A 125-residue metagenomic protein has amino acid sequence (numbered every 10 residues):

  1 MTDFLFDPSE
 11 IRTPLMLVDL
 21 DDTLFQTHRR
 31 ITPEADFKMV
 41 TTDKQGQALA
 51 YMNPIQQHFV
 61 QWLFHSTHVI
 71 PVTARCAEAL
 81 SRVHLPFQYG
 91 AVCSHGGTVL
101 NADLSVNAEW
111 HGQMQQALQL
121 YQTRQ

Functional and structural regions predicted by a protein language model:
F4-M16, L20-P71, D103: Active-site neighborhood of HAD-like aspartate-dependent phosphohydrolases
Y51-Q125: Active-site phosphate-binding/coordination module
